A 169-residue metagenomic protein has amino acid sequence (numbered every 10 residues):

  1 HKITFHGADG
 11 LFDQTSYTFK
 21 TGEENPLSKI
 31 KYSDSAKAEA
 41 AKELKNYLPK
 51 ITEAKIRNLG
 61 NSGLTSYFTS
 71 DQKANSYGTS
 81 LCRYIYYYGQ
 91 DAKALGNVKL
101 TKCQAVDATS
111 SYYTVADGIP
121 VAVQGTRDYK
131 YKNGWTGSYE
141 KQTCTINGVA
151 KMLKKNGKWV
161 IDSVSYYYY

Functional and structural regions predicted by a protein language model:
H1: Exposed beta-strand face motif in extracellular beta-rich ectodomains
T4-H6, G10-Q14, T18, Y112-Y169: Exposed beta-sheet edge and beta->alpha loop/turn motif
F5, G10-F12, K37-A41, G60-N61 (+5 more regions): Short linear sequence motifs
T18-E24: Short beta-strand edge segments in extracellular beta-sheet folds
N25-L100: Core segments of small alpha/beta cavity-forming domains
A94-T114: Short amphipathic beta-strand and strand-loop transition segments with alternating hydrophobic
